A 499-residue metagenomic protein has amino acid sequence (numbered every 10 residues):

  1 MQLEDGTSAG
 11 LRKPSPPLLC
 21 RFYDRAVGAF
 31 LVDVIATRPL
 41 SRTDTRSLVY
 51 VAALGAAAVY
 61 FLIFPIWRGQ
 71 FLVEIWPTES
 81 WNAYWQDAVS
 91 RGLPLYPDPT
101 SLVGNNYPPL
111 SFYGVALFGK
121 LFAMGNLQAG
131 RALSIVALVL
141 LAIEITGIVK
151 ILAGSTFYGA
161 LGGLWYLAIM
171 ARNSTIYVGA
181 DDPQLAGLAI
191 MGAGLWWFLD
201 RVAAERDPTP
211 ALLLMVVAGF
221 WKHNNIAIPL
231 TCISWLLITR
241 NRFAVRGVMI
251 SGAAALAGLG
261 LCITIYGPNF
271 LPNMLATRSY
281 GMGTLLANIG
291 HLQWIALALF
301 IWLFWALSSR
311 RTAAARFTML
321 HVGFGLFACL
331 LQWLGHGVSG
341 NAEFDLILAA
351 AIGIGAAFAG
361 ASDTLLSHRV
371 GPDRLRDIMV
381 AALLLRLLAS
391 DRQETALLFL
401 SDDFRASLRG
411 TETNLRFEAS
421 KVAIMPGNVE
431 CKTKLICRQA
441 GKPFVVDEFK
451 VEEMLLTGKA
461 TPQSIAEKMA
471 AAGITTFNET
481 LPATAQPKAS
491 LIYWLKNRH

Functional and structural regions predicted by a protein language model:
I35-A36, S41-R42, I228-A253, A276-G281 (+3 more regions): Perimembrane helix-loop-helix junctions
S47-L54, G252-A253, A361-E394: Signature aromatic-anchored transmembrane alpha helix within multi-pass, membrane-resident enzymes that catalyze glycan
S80-V103, L110-Y113, L117: Extracytosolic helix-loop segments that constitute the early lumenal/periplasmic catalytic or substrate-binding loops
A129-G154, L161, A168, A193: Transmembrane-helix motifs of polytopic, lipid-linked glycan transferases
I135, A227, H336-R374: Hydrophobic/aromatic-rich transmembrane helices and adjacent perimembrane loops
A153, A186, M191-P210, L303-A313 (+1 more regions): Membrane-interface transmembrane helices that cradle and orient dolichyl/undecaprenyl
G192, D207-H223, P229-L236, A253-G258 (+1 more regions): Membrane-interface alpha helices of multi-pass inner-membrane proteins
A382-H499: Extracytoplasmic
